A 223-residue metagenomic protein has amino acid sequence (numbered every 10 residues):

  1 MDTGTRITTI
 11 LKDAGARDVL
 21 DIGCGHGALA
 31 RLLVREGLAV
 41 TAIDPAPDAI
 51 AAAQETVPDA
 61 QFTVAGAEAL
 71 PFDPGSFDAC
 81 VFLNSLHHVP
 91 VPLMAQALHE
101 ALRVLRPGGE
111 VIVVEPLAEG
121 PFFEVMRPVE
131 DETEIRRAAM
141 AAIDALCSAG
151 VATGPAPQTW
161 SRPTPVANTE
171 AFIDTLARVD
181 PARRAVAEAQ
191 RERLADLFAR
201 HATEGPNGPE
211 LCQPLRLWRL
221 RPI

Functional and structural regions predicted by a protein language model:
M1-R17: Conserved alpha-helix/loop element of class I SAM-dependent methyltransferases that forms part of the SAM/SAH-binding
L20, G25-A69: Class I SAM-dependent methyltransferase SAM/SAH-binding core
V81: A conserved beta-strand element that flanks and buttresses the S-adenosyl-L-methionine
N84-S85: Short catalytic micro-motifs in class I SAM-dependent methyltransferases
A95-P107: A short glycine-rich, Lys/Arg-flanked "PGG" loop and its adjoining helix->strand segment in the class I
I112-R137: Conserved class I S-adenosyl-L-methionine
R136-G150: Short alpha-helix
G150-I223: Conserved Class I S-adenosyl-L-methionine
